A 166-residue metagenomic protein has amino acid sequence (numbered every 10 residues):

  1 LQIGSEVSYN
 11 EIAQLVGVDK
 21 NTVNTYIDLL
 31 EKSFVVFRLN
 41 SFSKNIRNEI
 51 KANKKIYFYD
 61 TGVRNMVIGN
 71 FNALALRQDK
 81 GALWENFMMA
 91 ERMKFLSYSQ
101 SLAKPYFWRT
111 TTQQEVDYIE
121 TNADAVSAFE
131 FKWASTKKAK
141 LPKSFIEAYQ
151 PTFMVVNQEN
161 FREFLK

Functional and structural regions predicted by a protein language model:
L1-A125: Accessory nucleic acid-recognition modules appended to NTPase machines
I68-N70, E130, K140-L141: Short conserved micro-motifs at the rims of enzyme active sites and ligand-binding pockets
Q100, W133-K166: Catalytic cores of nucleic-acid endonucleases
D124-T136: Active-site ExK catalytic segment of metal-dependent nucleases
